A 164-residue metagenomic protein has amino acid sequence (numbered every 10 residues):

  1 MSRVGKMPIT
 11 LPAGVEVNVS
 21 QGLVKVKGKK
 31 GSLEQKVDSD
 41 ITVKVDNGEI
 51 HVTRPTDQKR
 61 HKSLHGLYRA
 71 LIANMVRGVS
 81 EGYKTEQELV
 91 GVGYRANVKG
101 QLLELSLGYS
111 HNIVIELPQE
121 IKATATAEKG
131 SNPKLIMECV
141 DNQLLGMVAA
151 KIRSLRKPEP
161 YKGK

Functional and structural regions predicted by a protein language model:
S2-K164: N-terminal intrinsically disordered, cationic/polar leader segments that include organellar targeting peptides
